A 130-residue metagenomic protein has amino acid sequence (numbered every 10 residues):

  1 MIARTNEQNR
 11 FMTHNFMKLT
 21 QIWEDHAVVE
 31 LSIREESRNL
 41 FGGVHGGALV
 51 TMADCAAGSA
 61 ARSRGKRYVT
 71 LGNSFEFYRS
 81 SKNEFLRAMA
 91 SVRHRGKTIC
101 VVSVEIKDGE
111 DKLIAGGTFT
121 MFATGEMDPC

Functional and structural regions predicted by a protein language model:
M1-C130: Terminal targeting signals and extreme-terminal segments of soluble enzymes
